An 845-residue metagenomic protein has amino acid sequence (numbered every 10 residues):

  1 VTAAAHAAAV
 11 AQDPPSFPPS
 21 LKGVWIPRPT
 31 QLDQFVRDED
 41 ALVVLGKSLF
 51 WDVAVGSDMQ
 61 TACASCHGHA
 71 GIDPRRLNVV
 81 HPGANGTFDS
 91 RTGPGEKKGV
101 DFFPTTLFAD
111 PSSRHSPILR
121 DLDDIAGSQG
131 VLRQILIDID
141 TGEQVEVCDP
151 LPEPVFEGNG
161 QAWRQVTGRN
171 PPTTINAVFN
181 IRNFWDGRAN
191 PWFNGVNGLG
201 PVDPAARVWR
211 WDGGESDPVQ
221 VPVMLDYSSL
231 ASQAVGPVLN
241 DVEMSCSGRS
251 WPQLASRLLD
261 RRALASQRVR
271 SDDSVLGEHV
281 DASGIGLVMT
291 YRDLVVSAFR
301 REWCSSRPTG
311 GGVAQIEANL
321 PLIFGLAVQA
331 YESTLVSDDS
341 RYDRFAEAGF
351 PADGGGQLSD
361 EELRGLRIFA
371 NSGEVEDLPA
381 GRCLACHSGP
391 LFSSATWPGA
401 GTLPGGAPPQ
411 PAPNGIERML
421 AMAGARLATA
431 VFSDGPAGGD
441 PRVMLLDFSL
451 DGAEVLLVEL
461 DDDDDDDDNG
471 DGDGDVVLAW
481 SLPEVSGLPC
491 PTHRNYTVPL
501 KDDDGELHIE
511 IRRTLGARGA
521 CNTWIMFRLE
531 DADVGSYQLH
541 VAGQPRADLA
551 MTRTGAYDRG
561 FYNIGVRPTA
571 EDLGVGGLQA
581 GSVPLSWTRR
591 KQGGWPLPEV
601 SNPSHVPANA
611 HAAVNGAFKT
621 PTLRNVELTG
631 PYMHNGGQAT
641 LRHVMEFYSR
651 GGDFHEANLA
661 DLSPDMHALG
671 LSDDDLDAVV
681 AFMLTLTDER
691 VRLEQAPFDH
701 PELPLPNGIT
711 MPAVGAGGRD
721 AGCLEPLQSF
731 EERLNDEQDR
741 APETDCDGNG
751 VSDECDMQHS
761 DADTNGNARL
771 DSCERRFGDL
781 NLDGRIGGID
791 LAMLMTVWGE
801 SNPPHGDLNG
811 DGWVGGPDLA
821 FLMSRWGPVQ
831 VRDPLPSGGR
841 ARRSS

Functional and structural regions predicted by a protein language model:
A5-D440, S486, S536-E743: Periplasmic c-type cytochrome electron-transfer domains
L446-F448, V455, E459, G474-W480 (+1 more regions): Short, surface-exposed beta-strand/strand-loop-strand elements in extracellular ectodomains
L456, K501-I511: Noncatalytic modules at the cell exterior or secretory-pathway interfaces, chiefly beta-strand-rich lectin/adhesion
D463-G470: Long, acidic low-complexity intrinsically disordered regions
G474-P489, V498: Solvent-exposed serine/threonine-rich low-complexity stretches and specific carbohydrate-binding patches
E510-G519: Short beta-strand-plus-loop segments that form exposed binding edges in beta-rich domains
G519-G543: Exposed low-complexity, polar/acidic, P/S/T/G-rich flexible segments that act as propeptides, protease-susceptible
E743-S845: Cellulosome-associated attachment modules in secreted, modular CAZymes
